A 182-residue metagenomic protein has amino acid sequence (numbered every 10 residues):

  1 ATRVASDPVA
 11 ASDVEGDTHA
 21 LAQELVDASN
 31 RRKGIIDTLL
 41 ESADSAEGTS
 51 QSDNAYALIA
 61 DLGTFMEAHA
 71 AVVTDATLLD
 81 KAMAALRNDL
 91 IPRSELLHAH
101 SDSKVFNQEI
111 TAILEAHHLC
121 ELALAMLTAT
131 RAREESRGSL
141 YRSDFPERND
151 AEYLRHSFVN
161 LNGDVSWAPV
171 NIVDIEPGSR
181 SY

Functional and structural regions predicted by a protein language model:
T2-Y182: Glycine- and aromatic-enriched mobile tails/lids
